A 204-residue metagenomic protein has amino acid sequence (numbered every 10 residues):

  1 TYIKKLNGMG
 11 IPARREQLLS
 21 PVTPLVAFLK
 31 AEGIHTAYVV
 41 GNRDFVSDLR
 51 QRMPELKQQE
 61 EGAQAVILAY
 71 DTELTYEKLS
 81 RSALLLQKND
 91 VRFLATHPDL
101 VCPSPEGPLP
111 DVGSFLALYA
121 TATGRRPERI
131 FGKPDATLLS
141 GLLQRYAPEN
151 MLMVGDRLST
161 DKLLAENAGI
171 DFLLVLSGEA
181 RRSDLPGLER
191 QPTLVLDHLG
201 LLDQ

Functional and structural regions predicted by a protein language model:
Y2-Q204: Asp-based, Mg2+/Mn2+-dependent phosphohydrolase catalytic module
